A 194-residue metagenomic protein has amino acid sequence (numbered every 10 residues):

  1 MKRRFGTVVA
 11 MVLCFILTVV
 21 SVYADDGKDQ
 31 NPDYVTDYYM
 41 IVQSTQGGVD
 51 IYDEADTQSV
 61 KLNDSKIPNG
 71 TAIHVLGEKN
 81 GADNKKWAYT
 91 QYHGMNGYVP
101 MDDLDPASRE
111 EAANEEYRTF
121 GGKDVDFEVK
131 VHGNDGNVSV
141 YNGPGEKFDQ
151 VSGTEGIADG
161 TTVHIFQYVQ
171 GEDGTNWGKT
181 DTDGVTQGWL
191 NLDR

Functional and structural regions predicted by a protein language model:
M1-R3, G27-Q30, V60, N84-K85 (+3 more regions): Generic cytosolic/nucleocytoplasmic N-terminal low-complexity/intrinsically disordered segments
K2-D25: Sec-dependent N-terminal signal peptides of Gram-positive bacterial secreted proteins and lipoproteins
M11-C14, G94, E116-Y117: Short intrinsically disordered, low-complexity segments
V22-D53, D64-N69, D105-P144, S152-D159: SH3-family beta-barrel domains
G48-Y52, T57-K61, A82-D83, N96-V99 (+5 more regions): Short loop/beta submotifs within extracellular cysteine-rich repeat domains
D64-D102, E155-D193: SH3/SH3-like beta-barrel superfamily modules
